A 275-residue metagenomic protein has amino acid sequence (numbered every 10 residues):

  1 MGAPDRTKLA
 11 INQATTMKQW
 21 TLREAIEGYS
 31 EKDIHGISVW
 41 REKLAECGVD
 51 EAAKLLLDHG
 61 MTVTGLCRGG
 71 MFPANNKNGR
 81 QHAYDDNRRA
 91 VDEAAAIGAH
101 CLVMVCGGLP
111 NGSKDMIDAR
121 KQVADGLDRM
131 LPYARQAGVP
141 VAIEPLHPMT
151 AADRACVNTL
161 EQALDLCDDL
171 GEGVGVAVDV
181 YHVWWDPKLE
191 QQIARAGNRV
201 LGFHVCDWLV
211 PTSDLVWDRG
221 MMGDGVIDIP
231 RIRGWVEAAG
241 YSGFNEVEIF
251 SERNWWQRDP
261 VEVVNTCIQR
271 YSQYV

Functional and structural regions predicted by a protein language model:
M1-A10, A14-D33, G98-H100, V157-V178 (+1 more regions): Histidine-acidic metal/acid-base catalytic patches
G2-P4, T21, D58, K77-G175 (+3 more regions): Active-site acidic/histidine proton-transfer and metal-coordination neighborhood in alpha/beta enzyme cores
G2-Q13, T64-A74, C106-P110: N-terminal small/glycine-rich loop or linker at the start of catalytic domains across soluble metabolic enzymes
T16-T21, V39-E51, M71-Q81, P110-G112 (+5 more regions): Acidic-and-aromatic substrate-binding clefts and catalytic sites of carbohydrate-active enzymes
S38, G65-C67, V103, A142 (+2 more regions): Conserved beta-strand positions in the central sheet of alpha/beta enzyme cores
G48-G60, G65: Aromatic-lined substrate-binding rim segments of carbohydrate-active enzymes
G60, C67-G70, V103-C106, P145 (+2 more regions): Short, small-residue-rich loop/turn micro-motifs
